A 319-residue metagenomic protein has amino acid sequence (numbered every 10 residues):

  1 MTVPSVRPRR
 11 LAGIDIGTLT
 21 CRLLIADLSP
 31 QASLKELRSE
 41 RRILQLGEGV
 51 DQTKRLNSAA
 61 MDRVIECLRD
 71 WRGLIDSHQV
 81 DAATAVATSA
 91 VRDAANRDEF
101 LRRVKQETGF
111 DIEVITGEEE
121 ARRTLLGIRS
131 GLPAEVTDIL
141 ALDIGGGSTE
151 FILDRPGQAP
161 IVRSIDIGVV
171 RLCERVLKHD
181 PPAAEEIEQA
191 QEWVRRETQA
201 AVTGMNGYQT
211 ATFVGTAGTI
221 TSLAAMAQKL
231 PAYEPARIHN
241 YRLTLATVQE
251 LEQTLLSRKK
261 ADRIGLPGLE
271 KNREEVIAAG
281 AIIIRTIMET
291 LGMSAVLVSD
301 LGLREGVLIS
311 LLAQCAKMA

Functional and structural regions predicted by a protein language model:
M1-R41: Early-domain small/polar-rich strand-loop-helix modules and first-structured segments of the mature chain
V6-L11, I25-P30, L44-Q45, G49-V80 (+2 more regions): Helical "lid/coupling" subdomains associated with nucleotide-phosphate turnover
T18-T20, G146, G157: Coil-to-beta-strand transition motifs
T20-R22, S148, I220: Structural motif
A85: Dinucleotide-binding Rossmann-like beta1-alpha1 core, especially the glycine-rich loop that anchors the ADP
L140-S148: A generic, well-ordered mixed alpha/beta core segment in the N-terminal half of proteins
